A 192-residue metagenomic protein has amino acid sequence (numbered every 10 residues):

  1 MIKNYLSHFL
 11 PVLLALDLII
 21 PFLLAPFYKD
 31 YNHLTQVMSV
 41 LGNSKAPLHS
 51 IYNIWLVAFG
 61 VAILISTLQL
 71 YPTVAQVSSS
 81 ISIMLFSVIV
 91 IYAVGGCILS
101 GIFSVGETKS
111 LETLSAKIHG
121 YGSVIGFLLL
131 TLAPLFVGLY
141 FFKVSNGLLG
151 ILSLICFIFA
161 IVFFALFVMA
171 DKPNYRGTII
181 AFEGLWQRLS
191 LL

Functional and structural regions predicted by a protein language model:
I2-Y31, V37, L41, K45-L192: Hydrophobic, aromatic-enriched alpha-helical segments typical of multi-pass transmembrane helices
